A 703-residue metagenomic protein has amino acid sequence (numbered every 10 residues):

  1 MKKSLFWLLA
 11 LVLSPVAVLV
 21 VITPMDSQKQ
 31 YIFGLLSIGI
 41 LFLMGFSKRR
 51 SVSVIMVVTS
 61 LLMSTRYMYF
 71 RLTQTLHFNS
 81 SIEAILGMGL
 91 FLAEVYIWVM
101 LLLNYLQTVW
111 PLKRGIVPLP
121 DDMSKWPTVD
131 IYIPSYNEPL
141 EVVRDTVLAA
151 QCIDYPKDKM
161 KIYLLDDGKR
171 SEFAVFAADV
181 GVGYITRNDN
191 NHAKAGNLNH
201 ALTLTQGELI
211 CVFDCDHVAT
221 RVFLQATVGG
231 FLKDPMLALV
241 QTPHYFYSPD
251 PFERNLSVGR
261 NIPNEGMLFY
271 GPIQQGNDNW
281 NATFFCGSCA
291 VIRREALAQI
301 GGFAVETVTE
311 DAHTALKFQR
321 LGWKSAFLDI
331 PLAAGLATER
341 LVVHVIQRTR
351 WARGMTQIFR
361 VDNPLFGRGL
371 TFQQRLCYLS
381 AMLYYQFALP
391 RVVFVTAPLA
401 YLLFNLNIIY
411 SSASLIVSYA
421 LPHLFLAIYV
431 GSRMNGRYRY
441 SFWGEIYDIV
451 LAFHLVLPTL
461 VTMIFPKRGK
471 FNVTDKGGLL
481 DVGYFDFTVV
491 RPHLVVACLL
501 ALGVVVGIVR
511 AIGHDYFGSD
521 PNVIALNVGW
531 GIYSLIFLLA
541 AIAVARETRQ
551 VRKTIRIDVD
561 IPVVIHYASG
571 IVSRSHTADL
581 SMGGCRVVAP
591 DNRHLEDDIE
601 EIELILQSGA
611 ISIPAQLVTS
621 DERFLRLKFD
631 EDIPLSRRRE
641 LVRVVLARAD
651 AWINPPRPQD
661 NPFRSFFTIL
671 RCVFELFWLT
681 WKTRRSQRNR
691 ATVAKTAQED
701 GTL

Functional and structural regions predicted by a protein language model:
M1-M123, A388-R391, Y516, V523-R546 (+1 more regions): N-terminal membrane-anchoring/stem segments of glycan-assembly enzymes
Y31, I40-A93, Y384-G469, F485-T548: Membrane-embedded multi-pass helical conduit in multi-pass membrane proteins, especially envelope-biosynthetic
Q107, I185-L209, R221-V308, Q319-R320 (+1 more regions): Long helical/loop segments within the catalytic core of UDP-sugar-dependent glycosyltransferases, especially the large
T128-D130, K161, H313: Cell-envelope/extracellular polymer assembly enzymes that use nucleotide-activated donors
L148-K159: Short, acidic, metal-binding catalytic loop of nucleotide-sugar glycosyltransferases
D166-F173, D189-N190: A conserved acidic beta->alpha catalytic loop
D214-V218: The conserved acidic donor/metal-binding loop of glycosyltransferases
G483-L703: Structured alpha-helical
